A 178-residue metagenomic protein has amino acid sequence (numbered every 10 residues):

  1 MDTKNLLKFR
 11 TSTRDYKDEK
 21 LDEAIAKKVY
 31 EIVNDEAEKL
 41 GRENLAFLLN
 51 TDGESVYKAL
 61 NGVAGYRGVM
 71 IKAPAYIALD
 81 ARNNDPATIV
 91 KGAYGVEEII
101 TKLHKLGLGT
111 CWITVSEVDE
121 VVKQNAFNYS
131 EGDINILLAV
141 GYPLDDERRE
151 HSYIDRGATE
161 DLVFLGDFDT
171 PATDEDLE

Functional and structural regions predicted by a protein language model:
M1-E178: Acidic, surface-exposed loops and disordered segments
